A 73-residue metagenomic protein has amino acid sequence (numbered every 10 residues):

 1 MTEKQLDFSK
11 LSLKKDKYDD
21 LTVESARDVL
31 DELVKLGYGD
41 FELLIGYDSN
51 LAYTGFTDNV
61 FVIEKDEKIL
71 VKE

Functional and structural regions predicted by a protein language model:
T2-L21, L33-E73: Detector for the mature cores of small, proteolytically processed and post-translationally modified peptide effectors
V29: Phosphate-interacting basic helix/loop segments used at nucleotide- and nucleic-acid interfaces
